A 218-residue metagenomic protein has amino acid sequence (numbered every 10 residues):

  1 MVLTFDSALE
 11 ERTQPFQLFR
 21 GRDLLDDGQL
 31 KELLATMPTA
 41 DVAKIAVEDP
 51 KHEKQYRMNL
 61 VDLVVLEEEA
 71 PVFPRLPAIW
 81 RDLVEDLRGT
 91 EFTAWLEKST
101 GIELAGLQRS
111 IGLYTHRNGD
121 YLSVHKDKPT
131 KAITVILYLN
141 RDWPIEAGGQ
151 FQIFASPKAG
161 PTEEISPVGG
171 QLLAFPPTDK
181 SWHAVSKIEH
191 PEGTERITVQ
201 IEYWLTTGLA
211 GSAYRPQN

Functional and structural regions predicted by a protein language model:
M1-Q14, Y214-N218: Fe(II)/2-oxoglutarate
S7-S99: Non-heme Fe(II)/2-oxoglutarate
E85, I102-A105, V124-K128, W143: Short, conserved, surface-exposed binding loops centered on an aromatic residue
T93-E97, G106-L107, T115: Active-site-proximal binding-pocket segments
E103-G112, A147: A short coil-to-beta-strand element that immediately follows conserved catalytic motifs
I111-Y114, K187-E189: Short, solvent-exposed loop/turn elements at beta->coil junctions and helix N-caps that rim active or binding pockets
G119, K126-T130, L139-N218: Catalytic core of Fe(II)/2-oxoglutarate
V135: Substrate-binding/active-site groove segments that recognize and process beta-1,4-linked N-acetyl-hexosamine
